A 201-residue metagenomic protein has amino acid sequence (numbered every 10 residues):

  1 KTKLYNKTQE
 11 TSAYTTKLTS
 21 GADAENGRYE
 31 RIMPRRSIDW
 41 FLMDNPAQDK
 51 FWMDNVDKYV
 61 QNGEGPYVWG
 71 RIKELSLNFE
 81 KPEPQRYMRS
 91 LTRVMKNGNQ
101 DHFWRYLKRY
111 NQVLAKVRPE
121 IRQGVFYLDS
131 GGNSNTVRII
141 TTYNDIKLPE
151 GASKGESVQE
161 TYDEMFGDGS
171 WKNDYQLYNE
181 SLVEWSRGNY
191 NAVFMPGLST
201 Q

Functional and structural regions predicted by a protein language model:
K1-Q201: Short S/T/G/P-rich N-terminal loop/turn motif that feeds into the first structured element of a domain
